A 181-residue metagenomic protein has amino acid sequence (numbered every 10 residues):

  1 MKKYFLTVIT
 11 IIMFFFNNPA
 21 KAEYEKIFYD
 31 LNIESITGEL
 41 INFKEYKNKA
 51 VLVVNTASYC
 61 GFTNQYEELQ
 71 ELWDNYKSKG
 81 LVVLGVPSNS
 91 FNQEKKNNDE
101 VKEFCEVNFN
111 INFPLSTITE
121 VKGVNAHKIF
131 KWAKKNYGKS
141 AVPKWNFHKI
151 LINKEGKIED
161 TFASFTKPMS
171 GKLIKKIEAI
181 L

Functional and structural regions predicted by a protein language model:
M1-Y4: Positively charged n-region of N-terminal signal peptides that target proteins for export
T7-F15: Bacterial N-terminal signal peptides
K21-K44: N-terminal "domain-start" segment that seeds a small globular fold
I27, D99-N146: Short, internal strand/loop/helix patches that form the active-site neighborhood or redox-interaction surface
S35, N48, N55-Y59: Amphipathic alpha-helical repeat scaffolds
K49-A50, Y59, N64-V86, E106-F109: Conserved helix-turn-beta segment immediately C-terminal to the redox Cys motif in thioredoxin-like folds
K128-K131, K135-L181: Thiol-/selenol-based redox modules, centered on thioredoxin-like and closely related oxidoreductase domains
